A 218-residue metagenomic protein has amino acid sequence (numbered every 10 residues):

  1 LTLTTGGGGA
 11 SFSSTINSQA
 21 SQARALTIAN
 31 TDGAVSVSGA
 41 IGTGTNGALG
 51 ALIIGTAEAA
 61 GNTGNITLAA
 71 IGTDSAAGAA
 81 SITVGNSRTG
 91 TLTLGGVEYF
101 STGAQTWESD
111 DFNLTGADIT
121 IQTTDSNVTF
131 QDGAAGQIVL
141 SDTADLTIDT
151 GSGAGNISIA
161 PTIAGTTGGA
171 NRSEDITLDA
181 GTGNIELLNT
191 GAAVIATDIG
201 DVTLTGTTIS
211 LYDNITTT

Functional and structural regions predicted by a protein language model:
L1-T218: Extracellular lectin-like interaction modules
